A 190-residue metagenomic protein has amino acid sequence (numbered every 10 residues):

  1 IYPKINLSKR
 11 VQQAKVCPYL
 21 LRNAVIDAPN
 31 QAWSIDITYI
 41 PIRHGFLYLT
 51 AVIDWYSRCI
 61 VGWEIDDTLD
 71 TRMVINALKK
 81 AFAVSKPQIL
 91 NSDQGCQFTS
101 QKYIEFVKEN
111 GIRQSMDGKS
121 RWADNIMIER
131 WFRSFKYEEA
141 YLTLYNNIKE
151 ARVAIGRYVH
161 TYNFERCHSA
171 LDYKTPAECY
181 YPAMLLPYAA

Functional and structural regions predicted by a protein language model:
I1-P29, A177-M184: Basic, flexible linker segments flanking DNA-binding modules in nucleic acid-interacting mobile-element proteins
L7-Q12, S92-Q94, S100-I104, Q114-K136 (+2 more regions): RNase H-like two-metal-ion nuclease catalytic core shared by retroviral integrases and related mobile-element nucleases
L21, D36, V52, R58 (+9 more regions): Mobile genetic element proteins and their domesticated derivatives, centered on retroelements and DNA transposons
I26-V61, D67-T68: An active-site-proximal beta-strand-loop segment
G45, W63-S85, I89, T99: Active-site beta-loop-alpha junctions of metal-dependent nucleic acid enzymes, especially the RNase H-like/DDE
S57-W63, Q114-D117, Y141-L142: Short small-residue beta-strand/loop micro-motif enriched in glycine and branched aliphatics
K80-A81, K102, F106-N110: Alpha-helical structural signal in soluble globular domains
K108-N110, S134-A190: C-terminal domain-tail junction helix/linker
